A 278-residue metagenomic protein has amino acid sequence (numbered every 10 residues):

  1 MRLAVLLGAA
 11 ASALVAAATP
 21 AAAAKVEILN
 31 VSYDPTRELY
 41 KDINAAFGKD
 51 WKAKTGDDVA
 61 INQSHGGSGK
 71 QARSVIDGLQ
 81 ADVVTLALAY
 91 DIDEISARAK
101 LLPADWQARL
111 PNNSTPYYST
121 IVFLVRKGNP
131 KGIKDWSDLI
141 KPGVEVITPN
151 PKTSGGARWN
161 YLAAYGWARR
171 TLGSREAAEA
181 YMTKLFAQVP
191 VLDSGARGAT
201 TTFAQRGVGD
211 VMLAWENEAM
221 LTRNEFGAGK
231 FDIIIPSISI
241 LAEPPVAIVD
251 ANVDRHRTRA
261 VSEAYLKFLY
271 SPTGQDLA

Functional and structural regions predicted by a protein language model:
S12-A21: C-terminal segment of classical bacterial N-terminal signal peptides
A24-T153: N-terminal segment of the mature folded domain
V31-Y33, L110, V125-K127, E145-T171 (+2 more regions): Short beta-strand->loop
W106-P116, S137, R223-I240: Short beta-strand->loop
T120-N129, E243-V261, L277: A bilobed periplasmic-binding-protein/Venus flytrap-type ligand-binding module shared by bacterial periplasmic
G128-K134, T153, G166-S174, N252-R259: Short helix-loop capping/hinge motifs at secondary-structure junctions, enriched in acidic/polar residues
K152-G155, L266-A278: Periplasmic-binding protein-like
T171-S237: Ligand-binding pocket segment of bilobal, Venus flytrap-like solute-binding proteins
